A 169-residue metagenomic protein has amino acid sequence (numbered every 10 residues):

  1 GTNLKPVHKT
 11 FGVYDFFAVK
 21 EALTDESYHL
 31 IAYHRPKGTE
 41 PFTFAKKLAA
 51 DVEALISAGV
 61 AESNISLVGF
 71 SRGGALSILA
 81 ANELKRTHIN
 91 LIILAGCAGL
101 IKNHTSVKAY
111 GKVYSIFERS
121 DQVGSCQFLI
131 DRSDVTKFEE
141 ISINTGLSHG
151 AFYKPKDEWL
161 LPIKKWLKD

Functional and structural regions predicted by a protein language model:
G1-A22: Short, surface-exposed "cap/lid" segments of acyl-processing enzymes
Y14-F17, K37-V60: Alpha/beta-hydrolase active-site loop
K20-T39: Conserved alpha/beta-hydrolase
L67-S77: Gly/Ala-rich beta-loop-alpha elbow adjacent to hydrolase catalytic centers
L76-A80, K102: Hydrolases whose catalytic domains are alpha/beta-hydrolase-1, hotdog thioesterase, or metallo-beta-lactamase-like
A80-I89: Conserved hydrolase catalytic core segment
I89-P155: The feature captures the conserved acid-bearing segment of alpha/beta-hydrolase catalytic domains
P155-D169: Catalytic active-site module of serine/aspartate enzymes centered on a nucleophile-bearing elbow/loop
